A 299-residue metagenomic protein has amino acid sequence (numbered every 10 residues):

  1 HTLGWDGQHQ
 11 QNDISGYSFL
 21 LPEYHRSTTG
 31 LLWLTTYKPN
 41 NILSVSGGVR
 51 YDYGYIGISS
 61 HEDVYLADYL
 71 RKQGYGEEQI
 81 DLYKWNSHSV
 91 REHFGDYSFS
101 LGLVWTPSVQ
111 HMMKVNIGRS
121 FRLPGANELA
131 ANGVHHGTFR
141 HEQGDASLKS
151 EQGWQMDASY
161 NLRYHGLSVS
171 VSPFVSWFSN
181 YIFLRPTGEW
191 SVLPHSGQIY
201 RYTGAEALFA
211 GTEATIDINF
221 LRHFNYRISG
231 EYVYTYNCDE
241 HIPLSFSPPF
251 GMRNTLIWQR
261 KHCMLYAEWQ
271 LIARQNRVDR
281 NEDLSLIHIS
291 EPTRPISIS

Functional and structural regions predicted by a protein language model:
T2, D6-Q8, G16-F178, N219 (+4 more regions): Structural signature of Gram-negative outer-membrane beta-barrels, strongest in the C-terminal barrel of TonB-dependent
Q10-N12, G54, T235, P295: Active-site loop signature of alpha/beta-hydrolase-fold enzymes
D13-F19, E78-S87, G137-D145, L193-R201 (+2 more regions): Extracytoplasmic loops and strand-loop junctions of Gram-negative outer membrane beta-barrel proteins
T106, L123, S172, I242 (+2 more regions): Hydrophobic alpha-helix-in-membranes signature
A126, L148, I182, G204 (+1 more regions): Short clusters of hydrophobic/aromatic residues that line enzyme substrate/ligand-binding pockets
F174-F178, T187, S191, H195-R280: Gram-negative outer-membrane beta-barrel transporters
I287-S299: Single conserved hydrophobic/aromatic residue that forms the stacking wall/gate of nucleotide- or nucleobase-binding
